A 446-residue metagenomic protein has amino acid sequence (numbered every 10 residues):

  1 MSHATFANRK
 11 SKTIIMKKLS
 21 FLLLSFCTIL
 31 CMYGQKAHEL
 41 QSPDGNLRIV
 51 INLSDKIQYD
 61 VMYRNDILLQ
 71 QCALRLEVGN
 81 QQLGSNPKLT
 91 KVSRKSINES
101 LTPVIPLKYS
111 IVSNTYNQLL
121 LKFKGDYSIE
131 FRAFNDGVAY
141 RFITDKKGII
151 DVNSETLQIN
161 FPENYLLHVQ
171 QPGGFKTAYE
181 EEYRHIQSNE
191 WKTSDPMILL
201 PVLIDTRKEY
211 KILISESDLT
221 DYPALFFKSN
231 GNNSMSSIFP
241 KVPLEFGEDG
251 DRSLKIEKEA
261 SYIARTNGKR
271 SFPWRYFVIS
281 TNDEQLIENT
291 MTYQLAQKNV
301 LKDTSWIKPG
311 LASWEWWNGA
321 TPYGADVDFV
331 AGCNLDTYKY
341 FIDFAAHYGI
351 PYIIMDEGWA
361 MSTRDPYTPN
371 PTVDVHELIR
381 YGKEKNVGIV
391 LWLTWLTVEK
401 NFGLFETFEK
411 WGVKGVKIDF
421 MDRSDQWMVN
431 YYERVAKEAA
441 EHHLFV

Functional and structural regions predicted by a protein language model:
M1-A37: Bacterial Sec-dependent N-terminal signal peptides
A37-Q294, N299: N-terminal accessory beta-strand-rich subdomains and adjacent acidic, glycine-rich linkers that precede catalytic cores
G125, N135, E163, S280 (+4 more regions): Short, flexible loop/turn elements at secondary-structure junctions
S128, Y262-R265, F341, L378 (+1 more regions): Generic recognition of flexible, low-complexity loop/linker segments
N267-F344, Y348: An acidic-aromatic substrate-binding cleft motif
Y340-P351, E377-N386: Append "and occasionally in soluble cytosolic enzymes with long acidic Gly/Pro-rich linkers
D356-V446: Aromatic- and carboxylate-enriched substrate-binding clefts and catalytic-loop regions of carbohydrate-active enzymes
